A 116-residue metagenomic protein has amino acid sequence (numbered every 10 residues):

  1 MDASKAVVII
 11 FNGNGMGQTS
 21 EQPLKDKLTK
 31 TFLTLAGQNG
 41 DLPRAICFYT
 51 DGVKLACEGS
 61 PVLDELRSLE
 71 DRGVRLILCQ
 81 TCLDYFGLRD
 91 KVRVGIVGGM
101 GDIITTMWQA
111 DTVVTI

Functional and structural regions predicted by a protein language model:
V8-F11, V113-T115: Short hydrophobic beta-strand segments
I10-L42, I46-T50: Conserved mixed alpha/beta catalytic, RNA-binding, or beta-rich assembly cores of soluble enzyme, regulatory
L24-K30, S60-D64, V94-I96: Charged helix-capping and loop-helix junction motifs
L33, L63-R67, I104: Short amphipathic alpha-helical segments and helix-helix/interface helices
P43, G73, A110-D111: Short, well-ordered alpha-helix to beta-strand connector turns
A45-C47, G52-V62: N-terminal beta-loop-helix "entrance" segment that forms/cooperates in small-molecule cofactor or anionic ligand
V62-L88: A glycine-rich helix N-cap at a beta->alpha junction
F86-I116: C-terminal structural segments of small proteins and small subunits
